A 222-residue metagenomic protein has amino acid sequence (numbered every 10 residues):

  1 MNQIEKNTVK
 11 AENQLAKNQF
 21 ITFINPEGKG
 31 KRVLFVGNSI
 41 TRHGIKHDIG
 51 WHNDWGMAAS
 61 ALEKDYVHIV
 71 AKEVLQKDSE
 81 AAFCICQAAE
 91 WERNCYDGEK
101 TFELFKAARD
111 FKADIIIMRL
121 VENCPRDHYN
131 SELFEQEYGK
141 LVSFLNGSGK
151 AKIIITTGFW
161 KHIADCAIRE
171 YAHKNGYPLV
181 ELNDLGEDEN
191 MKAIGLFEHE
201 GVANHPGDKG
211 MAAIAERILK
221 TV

Functional and structural regions predicted by a protein language model:
M1-F23: Short coil-to-helix leader/linker segments, especially the first N-terminal amphipathic alpha-helix with its helix
N18-F35, R42-H128: Conserved SGNH/GDSL esterase-like catalytic core that processes O-acyl groups on lipids and polysaccharides
N53-A61, D127-S131, I155-G158, E200-N204: Second-shell loop/turn segments in exported
I69-K77, K140, F144-S148, A167-N175 (+2 more regions): Alpha-helical structural signal in soluble globular domains
E99-F102, S131-K140: Charged helix-capping and loop-helix junction motifs
F105-A108, Y138-S143, D165: Generic structural signal for well-ordered alpha-helices, preferentially at hydrophobic/aromatic core positions
I117-R126, V142-K174: Active-site segments of SGNH/GDSL-like serine hydrolases that catalyze O-acetyl group transfer/hydrolysis on lipids
G158-V222: Catalytic His-Asp segment of secreted/periplasmic serine-dependent ester chemistry enzymes
